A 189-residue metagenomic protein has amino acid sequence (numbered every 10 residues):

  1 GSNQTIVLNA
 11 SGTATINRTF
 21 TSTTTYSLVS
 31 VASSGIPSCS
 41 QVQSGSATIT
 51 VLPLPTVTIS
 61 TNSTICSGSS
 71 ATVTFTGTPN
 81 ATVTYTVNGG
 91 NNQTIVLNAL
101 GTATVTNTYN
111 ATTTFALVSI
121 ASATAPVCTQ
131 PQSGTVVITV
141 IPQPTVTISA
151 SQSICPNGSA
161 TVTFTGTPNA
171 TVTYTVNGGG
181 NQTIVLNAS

Functional and structural regions predicted by a protein language model:
G1-S189: Extracellular low-complexity Ser/Thr/Asn/Gly-rich intrinsically disordered segments
